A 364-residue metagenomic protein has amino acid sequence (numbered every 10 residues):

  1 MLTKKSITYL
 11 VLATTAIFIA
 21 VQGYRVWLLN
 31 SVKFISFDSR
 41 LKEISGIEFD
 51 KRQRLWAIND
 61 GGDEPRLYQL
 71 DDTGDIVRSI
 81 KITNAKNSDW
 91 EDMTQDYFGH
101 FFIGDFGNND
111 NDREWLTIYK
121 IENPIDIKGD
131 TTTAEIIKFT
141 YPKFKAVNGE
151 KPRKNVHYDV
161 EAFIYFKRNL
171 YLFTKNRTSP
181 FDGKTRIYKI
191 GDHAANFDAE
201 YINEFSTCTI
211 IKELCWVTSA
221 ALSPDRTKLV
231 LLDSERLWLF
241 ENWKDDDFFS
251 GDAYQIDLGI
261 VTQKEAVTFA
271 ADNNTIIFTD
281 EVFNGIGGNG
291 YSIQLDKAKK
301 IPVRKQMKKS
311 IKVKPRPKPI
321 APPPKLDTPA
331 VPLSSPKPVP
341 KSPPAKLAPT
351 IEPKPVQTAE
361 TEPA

Functional and structural regions predicted by a protein language model:
M1-A13: N-terminal Sec-pathway targeting helices
T8, A20-K354, A359-A364: Sequence/structural signature of beta-propeller domains
T15-I19: Sec-dependent N-terminal signal peptides of Gram-positive bacterial secreted proteins and lipoproteins
